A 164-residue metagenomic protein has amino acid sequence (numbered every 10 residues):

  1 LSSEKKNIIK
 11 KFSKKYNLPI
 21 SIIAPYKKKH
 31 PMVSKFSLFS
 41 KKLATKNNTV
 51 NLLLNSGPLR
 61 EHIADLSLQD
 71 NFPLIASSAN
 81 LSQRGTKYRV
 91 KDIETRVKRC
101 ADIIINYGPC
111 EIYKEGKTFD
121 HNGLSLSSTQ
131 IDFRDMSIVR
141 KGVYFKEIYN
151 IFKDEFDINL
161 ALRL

Functional and structural regions predicted by a protein language model:
L1-L164: Active-site-adjacent structural elements in enzyme catalytic cores
